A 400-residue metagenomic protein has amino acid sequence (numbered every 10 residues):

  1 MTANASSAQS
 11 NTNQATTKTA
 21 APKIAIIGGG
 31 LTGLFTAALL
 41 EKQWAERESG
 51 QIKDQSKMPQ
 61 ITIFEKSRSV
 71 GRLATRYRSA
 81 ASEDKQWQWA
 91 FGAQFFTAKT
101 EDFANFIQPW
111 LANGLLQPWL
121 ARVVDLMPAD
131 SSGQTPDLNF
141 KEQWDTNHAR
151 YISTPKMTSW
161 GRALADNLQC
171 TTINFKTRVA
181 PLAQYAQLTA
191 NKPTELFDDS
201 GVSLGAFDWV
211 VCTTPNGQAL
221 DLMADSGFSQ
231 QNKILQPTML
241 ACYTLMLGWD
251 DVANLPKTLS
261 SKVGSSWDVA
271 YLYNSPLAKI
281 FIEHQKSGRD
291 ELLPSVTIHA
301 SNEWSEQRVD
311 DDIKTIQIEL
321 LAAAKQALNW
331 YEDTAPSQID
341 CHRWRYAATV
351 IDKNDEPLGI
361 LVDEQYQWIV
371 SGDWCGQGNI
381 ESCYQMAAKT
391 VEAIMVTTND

Functional and structural regions predicted by a protein language model:
K18-T32: Beta1/beta-strand and adjacent pyrophosphate-binding region of the FAD-binding site in flavoprotein oxidoreductases
E41-A80: Glycine-rich FAD pyrophosphate-binding loop
V70, S79, D84-K85, S203-W267 (+1 more regions): Central helical "cap/lid" subdomain
A74-V124: N-terminal FAD cofactor-binding segment of flavoenzymes
F95-E101, L138-D166, D311-I316: Short beta-strand to alpha-helix junction loop
F175-T194: A conserved short coil-to-beta-strand element within the FAD-binding core of flavoproteins
L247-N254, L259-R308, T315, E319 (+1 more regions): Active-site substrate-recognition segment that forms the wall of the catalytic cavity or substrate channel
I318-Y366: Flavin (FAD/FMN) cofactor-binding core of flavoprotein oxidoreductases
